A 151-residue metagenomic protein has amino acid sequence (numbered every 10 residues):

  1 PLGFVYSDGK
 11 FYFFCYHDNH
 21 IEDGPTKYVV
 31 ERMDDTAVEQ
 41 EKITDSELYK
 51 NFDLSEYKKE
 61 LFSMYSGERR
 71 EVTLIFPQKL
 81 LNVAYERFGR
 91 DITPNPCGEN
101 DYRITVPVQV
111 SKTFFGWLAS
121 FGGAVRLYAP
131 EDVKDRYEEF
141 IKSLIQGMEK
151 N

Functional and structural regions predicted by a protein language model:
P1-T73: Core beta-strand-centered patch of the WYL/Sm-like small regulatory domain
S55-N151: Polybasic (Lys/Arg-rich)
